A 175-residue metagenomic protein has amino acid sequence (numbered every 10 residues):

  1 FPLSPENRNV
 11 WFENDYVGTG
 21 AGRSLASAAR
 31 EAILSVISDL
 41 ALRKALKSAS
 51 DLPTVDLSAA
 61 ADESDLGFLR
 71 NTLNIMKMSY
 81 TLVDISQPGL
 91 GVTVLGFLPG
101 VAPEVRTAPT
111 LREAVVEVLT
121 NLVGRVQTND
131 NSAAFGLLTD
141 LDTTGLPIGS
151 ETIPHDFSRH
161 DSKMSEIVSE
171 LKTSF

Functional and structural regions predicted by a protein language model:
F1-F175: Helix-biased "structured C-terminal domain" signature
